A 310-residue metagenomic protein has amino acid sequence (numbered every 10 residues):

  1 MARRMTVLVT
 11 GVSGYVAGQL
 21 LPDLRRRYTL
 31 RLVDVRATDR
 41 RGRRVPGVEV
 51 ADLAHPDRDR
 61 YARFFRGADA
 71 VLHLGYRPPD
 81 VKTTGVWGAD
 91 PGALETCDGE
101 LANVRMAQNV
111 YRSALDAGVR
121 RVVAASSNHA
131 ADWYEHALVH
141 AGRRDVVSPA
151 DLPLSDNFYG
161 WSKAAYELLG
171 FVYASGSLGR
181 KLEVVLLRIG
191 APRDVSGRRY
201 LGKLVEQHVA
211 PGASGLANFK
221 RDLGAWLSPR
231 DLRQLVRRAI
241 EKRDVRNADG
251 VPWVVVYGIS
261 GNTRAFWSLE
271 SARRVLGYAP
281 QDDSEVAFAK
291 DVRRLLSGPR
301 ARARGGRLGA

Functional and structural regions predicted by a protein language model:
M5-R27: N-terminal Rossmann NAD(P)H-binding glycine-rich loop of SDR-like oxidoreductase domains
P46-G47, A51-R105, S113: NAD(P)H-binding glycine-rich loop region in Rossmannoid oxidoreductase-like domains and their noncatalytic homologs
D90-L101, E135-E183: Catalytic helix-loop patch of NAD(P)-dependent Rossmann-fold dehydrogenases
N103-V110, V119, S162-G170, L232: Conserved catalytic Lys-bearing alpha helix of Rossmann-like short-chain dehydrogenase/reductases
Q108-D156: Conserved Rossmann-fold NAD(P)-dependent oxidoreductase catalytic core, especially the SDR/UDP-sugar
A130-D132, F158, S175, G179-E206: Flexible, glycine-rich beta-alpha linker
P192-V195, Y200-A217, G224-P252, G261: Alpha-helical substrate-binding/gating segment
V245, P252-A279, R294-G306: Conserved C-terminal active-site "lid" loop/helix of NAD(P)H-dependent oxidoreductases that clamps the redox cofactor
